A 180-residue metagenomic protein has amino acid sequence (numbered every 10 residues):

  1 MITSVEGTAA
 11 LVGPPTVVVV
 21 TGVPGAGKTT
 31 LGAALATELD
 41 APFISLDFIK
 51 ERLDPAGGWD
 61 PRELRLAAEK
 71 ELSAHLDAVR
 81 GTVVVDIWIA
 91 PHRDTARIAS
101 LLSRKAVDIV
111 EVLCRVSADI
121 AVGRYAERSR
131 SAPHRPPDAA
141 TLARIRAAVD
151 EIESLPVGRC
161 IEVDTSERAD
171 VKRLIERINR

Functional and structural regions predicted by a protein language model:
M1-T16: Extreme N-terminal, non-catalytic leader segments that precede Walker-type/kinase nucleotide-binding cores
V20: Hydrophobic anchor at the beta1->P-loop junction of P-loop NTPases
V23: P-loop (Walker A) phosphate-binding loop of NTP-binding proteins
A26, T30-G81: Conserved substrate/cofactor phosphate-moiety recognition/catalytic segment in nucleotide-dependent phosphotransferases
I49-K50, V116-I120, R168-A169: Conserved nucleotide-binding/hydrolysis micro-motifs of P-loop NTPases
L64-D108: Glycine-rich phosphate-binding loop used to anchor ATP phosphates in small-molecule kinases, encompassing both
S103-E127: Conserved phosphate-donor/acceptor-positioning beta-strand/loop module used by diverse small-molecule
R130-L174: Small-molecule kinase domains that catalyze NTP-dependent phosphoryl transfer to phosphate-bearing small molecules
